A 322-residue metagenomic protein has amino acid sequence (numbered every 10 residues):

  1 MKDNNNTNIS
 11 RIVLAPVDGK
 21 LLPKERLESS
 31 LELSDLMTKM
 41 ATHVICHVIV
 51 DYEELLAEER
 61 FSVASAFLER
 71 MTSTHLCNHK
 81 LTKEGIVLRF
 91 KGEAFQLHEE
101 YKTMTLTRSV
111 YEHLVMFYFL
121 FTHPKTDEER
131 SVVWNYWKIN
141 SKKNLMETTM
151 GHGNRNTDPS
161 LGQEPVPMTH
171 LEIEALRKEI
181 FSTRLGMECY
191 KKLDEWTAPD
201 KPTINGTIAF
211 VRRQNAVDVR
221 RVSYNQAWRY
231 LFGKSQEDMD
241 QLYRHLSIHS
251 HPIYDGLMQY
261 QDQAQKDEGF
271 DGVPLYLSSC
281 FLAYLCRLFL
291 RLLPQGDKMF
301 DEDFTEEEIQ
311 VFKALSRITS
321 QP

Functional and structural regions predicted by a protein language model:
K2-E69, S73, N140-S279, F289-P294 (+1 more regions): Secondary-shell segments that build the walls of catalytic and ion/ligand-binding clefts
L55-H123: Long, hydrophobic/aromatic-enriched structural stretches that serve as scaffold segments
K80, E84-V87, E112-S131, M146 (+2 more regions): Short, solvent-exposed secondary-structure capping/transition elements
I86-L97, K125-S131, V211-V217, Y230-K234: Intrinsically disordered, low-complexity coil segments
E93-S160: Long, hydrophobic, well-ordered secondary-structure blocks that form the structural core and pocket-lining surfaces
L282: Positively charged, polyanion-binding regions of nucleic-acid-associated proteins
